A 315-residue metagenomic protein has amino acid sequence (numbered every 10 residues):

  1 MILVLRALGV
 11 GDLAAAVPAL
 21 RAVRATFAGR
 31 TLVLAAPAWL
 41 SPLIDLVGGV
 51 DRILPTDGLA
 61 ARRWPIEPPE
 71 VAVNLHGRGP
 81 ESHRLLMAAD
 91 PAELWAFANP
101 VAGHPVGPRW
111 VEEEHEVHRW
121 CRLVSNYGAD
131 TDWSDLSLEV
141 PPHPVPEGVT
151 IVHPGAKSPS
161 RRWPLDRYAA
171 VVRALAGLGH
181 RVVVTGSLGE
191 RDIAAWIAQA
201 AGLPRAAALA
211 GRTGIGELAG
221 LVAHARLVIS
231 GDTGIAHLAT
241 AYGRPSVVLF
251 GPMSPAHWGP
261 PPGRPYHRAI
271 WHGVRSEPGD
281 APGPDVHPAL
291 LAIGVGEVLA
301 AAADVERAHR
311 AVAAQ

Functional and structural regions predicted by a protein language model:
M1-Q315: Catalytic machinery of carbohydrate-active enzymes, primarily nucleotide-sugar-dependent glycosyltransferases
